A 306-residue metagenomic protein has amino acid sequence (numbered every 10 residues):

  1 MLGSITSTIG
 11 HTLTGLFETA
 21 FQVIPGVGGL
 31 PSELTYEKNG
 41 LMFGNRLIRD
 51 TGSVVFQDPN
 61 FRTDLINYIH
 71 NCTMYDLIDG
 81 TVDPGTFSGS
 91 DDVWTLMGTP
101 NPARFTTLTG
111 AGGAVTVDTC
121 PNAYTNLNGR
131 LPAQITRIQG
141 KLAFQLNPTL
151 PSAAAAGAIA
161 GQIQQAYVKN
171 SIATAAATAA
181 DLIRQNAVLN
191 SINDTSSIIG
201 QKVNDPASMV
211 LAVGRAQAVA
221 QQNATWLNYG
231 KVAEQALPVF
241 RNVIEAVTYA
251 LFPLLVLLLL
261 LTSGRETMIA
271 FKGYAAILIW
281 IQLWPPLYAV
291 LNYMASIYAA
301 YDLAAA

Functional and structural regions predicted by a protein language model:
M1-A306: Hydrophobic alpha-helical segments involved in membrane association or supramolecular assembly
